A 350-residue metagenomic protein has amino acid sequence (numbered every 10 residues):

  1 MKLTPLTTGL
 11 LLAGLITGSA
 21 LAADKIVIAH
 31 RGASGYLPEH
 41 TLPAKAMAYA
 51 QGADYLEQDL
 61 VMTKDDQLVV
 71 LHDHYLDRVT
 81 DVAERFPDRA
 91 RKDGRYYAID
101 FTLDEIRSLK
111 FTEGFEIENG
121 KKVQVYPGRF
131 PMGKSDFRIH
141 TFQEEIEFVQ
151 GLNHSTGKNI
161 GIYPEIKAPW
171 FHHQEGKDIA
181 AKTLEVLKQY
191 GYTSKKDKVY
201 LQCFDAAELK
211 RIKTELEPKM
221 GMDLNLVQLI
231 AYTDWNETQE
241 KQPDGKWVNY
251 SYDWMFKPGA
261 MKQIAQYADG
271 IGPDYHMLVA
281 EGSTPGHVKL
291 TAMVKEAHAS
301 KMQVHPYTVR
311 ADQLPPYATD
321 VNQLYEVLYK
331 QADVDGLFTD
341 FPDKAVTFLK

Functional and structural regions predicted by a protein language model:
M1-L21: Gram-negative bacterial Sec-dependent N-terminal signal peptides
L21-K350: Phosphate-group recognition and catalysis centered on beta-loop-alpha active-site segments
